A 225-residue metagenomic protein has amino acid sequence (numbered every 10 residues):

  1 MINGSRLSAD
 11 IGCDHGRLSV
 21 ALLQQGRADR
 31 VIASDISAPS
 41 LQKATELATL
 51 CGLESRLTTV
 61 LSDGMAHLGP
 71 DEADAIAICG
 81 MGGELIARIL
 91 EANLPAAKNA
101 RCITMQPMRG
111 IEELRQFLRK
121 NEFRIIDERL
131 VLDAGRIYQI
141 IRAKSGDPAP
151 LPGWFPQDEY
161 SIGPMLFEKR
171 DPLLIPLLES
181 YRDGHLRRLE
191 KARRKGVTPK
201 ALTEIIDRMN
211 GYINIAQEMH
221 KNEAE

Functional and structural regions predicted by a protein language model:
M1-R6, V20: S-adenosyl-L-methionine
S5-D14: Conserved class I S-adenosyl-L-methionine
H15-A28: Conserved SAM-binding loop of SAM-dependent methyltransferases across substrates and taxa, primarily the Class I
R30-D35: Conserved SAM-binding motif I beta-strand of class I
S37-P39: Conserved SAM/SAH-binding beta-strand->alpha-helix loop
Q42-D71: S-adenosyl-L-methionine
A66-E72, E84-E225: Class I S-adenosyl-L-methionine
E72-G80: Short SAM/SAH-binding signature in class I
